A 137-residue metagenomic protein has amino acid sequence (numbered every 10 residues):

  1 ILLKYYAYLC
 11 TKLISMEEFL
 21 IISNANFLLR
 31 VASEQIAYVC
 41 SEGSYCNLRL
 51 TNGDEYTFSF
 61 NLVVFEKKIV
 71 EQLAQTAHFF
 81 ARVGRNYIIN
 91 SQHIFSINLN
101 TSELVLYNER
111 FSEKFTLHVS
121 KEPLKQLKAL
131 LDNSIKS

Functional and structural regions predicted by a protein language model:
I1-L3: Hydrophobic alpha-helical signal peptides and transmembrane signal-/tail-anchor segments that drive secretory-pathway
Y5-A7, S15-S137: Basic, polyanion-interacting recognition surfaces, primarily in bacterial LytTR/OmpR-type DNA-binding effector domains
